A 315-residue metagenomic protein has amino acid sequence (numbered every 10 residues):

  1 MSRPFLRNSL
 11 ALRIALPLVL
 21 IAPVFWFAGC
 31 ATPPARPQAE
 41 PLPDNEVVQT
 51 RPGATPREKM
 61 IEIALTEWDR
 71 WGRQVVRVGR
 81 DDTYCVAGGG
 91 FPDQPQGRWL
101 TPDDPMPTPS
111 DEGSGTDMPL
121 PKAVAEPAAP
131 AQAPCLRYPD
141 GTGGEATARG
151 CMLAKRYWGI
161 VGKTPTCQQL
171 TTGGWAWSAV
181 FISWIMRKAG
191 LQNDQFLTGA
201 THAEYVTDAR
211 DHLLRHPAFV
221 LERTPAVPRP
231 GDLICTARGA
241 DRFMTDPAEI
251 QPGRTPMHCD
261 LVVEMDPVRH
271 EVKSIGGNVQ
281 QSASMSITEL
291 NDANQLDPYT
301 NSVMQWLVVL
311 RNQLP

Functional and structural regions predicted by a protein language model:
M1-L12: N-terminal secretory signal peptides that target proteins for export/translocation
A15-W26: Bacterial N-terminal signal peptides
P33-D194: N-terminal capping segments
R73-Q74, C235-M244, I287-N294: Short regulatory "switch" loops immediately downstream of catalytic or recognition motifs within protein catalytic
V76-R77, Q195-T198, D246-P247, M285-I287: Short, solvent-exposed loop/turn and secondary-structure capping segments
L197-Q280: ...with weaker cross-activation on analogous glycine-rich loops/strands in unrelated enzymes
N278-P315: Low-complexity, Gly/Ser/Thr/Pro-rich intrinsically disordered linker/tail segments
